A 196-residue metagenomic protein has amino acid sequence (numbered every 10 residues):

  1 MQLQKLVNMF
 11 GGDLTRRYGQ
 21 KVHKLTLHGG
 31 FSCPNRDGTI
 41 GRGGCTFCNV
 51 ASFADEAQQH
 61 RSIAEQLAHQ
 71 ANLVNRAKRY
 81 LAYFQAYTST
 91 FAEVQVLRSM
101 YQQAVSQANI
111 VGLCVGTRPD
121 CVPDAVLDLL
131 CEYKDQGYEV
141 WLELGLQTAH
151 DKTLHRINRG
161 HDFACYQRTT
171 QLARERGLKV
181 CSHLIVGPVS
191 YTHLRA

Functional and structural regions predicted by a protein language model:
M1-L81: N-terminal [4Fe-4S]-dependent radical SAM core
A51-Q66, Q70, V74-V94, N109-V122 (+1 more regions): Core AdoMet radical
L97, Y101: Short, acidic/polar
Q102-Q107, L130-G137: Acidic (Asp/Glu)-rich catalytic clusters
Q107-L113, K179-S182: Short, surface-exposed connector motifs at secondary-structure boundaries
D151, A173-Y191: Conserved strand-turn element in the central/C-terminal portion of the radical SAM core barrel that lines
Q167-A173: Basic, amphipathic alpha-helical patches used to engage nucleic acids or provide basic targeting signals, exemplified
T192-A196: Conserved small/polar residues in nucleotide/adenosyl-binding loops
